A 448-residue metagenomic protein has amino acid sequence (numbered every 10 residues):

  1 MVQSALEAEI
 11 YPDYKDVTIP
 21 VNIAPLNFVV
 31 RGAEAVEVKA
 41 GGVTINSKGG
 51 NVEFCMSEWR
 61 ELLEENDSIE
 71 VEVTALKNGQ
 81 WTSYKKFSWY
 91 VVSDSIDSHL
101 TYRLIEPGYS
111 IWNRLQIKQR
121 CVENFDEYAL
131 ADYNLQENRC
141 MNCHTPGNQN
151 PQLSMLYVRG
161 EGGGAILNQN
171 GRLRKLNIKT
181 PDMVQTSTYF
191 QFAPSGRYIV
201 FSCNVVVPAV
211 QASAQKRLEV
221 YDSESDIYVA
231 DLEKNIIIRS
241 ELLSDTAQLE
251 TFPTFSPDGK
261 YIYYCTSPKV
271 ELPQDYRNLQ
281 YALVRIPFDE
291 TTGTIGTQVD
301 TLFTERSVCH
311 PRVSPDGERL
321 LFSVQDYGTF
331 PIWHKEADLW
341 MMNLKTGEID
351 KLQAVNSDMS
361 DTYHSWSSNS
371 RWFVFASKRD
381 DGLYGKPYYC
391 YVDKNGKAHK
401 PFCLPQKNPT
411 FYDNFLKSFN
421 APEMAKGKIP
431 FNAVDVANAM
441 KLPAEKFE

Functional and structural regions predicted by a protein language model:
M1-E448: Sequence signature of WD/YWTD-type beta-propeller architectures
